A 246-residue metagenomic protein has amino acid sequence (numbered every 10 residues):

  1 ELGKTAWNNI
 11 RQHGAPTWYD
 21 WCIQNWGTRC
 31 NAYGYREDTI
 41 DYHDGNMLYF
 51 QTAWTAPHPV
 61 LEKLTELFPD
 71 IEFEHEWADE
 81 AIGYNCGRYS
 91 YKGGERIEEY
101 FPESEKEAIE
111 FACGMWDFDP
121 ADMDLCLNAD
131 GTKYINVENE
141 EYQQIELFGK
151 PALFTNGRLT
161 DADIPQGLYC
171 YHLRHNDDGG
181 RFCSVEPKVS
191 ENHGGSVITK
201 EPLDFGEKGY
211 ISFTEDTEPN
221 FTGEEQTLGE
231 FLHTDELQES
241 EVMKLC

Functional and structural regions predicted by a protein language model:
E1-S190, G194-C246: Intrinsic low-complexity, intrinsically disordered or marginally ordered coil/linker segments
